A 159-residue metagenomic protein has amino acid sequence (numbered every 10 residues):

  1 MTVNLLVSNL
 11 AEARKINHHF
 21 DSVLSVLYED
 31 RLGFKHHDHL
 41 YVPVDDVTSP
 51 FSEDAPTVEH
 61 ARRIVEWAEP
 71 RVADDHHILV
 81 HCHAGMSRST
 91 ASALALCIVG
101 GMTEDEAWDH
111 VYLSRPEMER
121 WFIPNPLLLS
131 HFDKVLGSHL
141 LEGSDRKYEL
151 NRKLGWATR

Functional and structural regions predicted by a protein language model:
M1-V42: Glycine-rich, flexible N-terminal cofactor/catalytic loop recognition
L32-G33, P50, S87-A91: Short catalytic/ligand-binding loop motif for oxyanion handling, primarily in non-cytosolic enzymes, centered on
L40-V80: Helix-loop module immediately N-terminal to the HCX5R catalytic loop in PTP-like cysteine phosphatase domains
F51-A55, C82-A84, Y112-P116: Non-catalytic interaction surface on structured domains
T57, C82, M86, W121 (+1 more regions): Aromatic-acidic/polar surface patches that form glycan- and anion
E69-H77, L94-R159: PTP/DSP superfamily signal
I78-L94: A phosphate-binding catalytic loop at a beta-strand-loop-alpha-helix junction that coordinates phosphoryl groups
